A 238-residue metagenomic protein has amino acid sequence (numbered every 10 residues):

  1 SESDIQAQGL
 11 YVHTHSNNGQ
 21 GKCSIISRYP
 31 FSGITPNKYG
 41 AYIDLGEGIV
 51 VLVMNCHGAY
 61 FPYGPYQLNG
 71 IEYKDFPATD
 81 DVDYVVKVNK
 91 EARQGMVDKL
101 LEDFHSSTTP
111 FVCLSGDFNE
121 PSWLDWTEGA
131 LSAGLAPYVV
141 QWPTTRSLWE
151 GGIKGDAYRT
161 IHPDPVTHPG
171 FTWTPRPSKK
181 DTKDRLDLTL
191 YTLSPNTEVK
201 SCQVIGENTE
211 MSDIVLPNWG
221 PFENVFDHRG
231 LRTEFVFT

Functional and structural regions predicted by a protein language model:
S1, K22, A92-L100, V140-T144: Stable alpha-helical elements in mature extracytoplasmic
S1-N37, E47, T144-K154: Active-site surface patch of divalent metal-dependent phosphodiester/phosphate bond hydrolases
D4-L10, G70-E72, G129-A133, E207: Glycine-rich, phosphate-binding/catalytic loops in enzymes
N17, K87-G95, Y138-V139, K180-D181: Soluble non-cytosolic domains of exported or imported proteins
R28-F31, G40-T79, N196, F235-T238: Beta-strand-turn-beta hairpins that frame and shape the catalytic cleft of phosphate-ester-processing enzymes
T35-K38, D44, D103-C113, N119-T238: Metal-dependent phosphoester-hydrolase catalytic domains
G58, D117-F118: Active-site metal-binding loops of divalent metal-dependent hydrolases
P77-Q94, L131-A133: Surface-exposed cleft-lining segments at the edges of enzyme active sites
